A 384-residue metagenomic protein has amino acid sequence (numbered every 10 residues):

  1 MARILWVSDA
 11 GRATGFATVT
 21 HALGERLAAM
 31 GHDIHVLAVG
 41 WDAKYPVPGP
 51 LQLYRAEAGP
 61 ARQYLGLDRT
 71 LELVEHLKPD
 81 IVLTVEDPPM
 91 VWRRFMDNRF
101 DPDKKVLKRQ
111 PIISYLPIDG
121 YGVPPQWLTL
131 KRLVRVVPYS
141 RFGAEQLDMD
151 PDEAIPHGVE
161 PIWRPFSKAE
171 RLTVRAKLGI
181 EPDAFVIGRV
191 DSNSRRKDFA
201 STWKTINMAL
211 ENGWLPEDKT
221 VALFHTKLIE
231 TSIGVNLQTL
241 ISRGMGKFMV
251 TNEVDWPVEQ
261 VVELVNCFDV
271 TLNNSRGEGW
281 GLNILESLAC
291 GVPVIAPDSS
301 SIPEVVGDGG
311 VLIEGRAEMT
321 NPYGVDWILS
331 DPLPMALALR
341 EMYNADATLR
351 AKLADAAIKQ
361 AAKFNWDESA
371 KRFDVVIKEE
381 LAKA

Functional and structural regions predicted by a protein language model:
L5, E181-K197, W203-I206, A222-F224: Conserved donor-binding/catalytic core segment of Leloir-type glycosyltransferases
V39-D42, D218-V235, V250, V254: Glycosyltransferase donor-sugar binding loop
R132-A169: Donor nucleotide-sugar binding/catalytic pocket of nucleotide-sugar-dependent glycosyltransferases
R164-I180: A short helix/loop element that forms part of the nucleotide-sugar donor recognition site in Leloir-type
G234-E263: Nucleotide-activated donor-binding/catalytic signature segment of Leloir-type glycosyltransferases, i.e., the conserved
R276: Aromatic "clamp/platform" in nucleotide-sugar-dependent glycosyltransferases that forms part of the donor/acceptor
P303-E341: Change "using UDP/GDP/dTDP sugars" to "using nucleotide sugars
E341, T348-K363: A short, well-ordered alpha-helix in the C-terminal region of glycosyltransferases
